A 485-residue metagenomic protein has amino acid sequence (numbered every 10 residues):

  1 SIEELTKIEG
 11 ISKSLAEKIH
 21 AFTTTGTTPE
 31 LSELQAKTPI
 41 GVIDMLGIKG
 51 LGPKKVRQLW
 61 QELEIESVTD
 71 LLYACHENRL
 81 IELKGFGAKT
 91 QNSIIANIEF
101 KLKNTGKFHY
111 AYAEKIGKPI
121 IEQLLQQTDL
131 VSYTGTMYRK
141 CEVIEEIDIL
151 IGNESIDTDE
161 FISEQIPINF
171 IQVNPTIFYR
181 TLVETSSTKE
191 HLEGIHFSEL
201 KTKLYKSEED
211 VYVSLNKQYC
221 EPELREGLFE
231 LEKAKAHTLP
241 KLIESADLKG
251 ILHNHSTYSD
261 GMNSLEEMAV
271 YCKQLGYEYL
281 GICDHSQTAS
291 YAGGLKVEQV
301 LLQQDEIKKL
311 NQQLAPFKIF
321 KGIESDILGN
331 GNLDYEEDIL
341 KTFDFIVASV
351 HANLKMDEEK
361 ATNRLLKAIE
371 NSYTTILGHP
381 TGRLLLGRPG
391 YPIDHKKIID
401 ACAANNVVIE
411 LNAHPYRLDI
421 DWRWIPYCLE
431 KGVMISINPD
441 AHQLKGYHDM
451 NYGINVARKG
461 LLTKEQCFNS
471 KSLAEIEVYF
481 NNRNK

Functional and structural regions predicted by a protein language model:
S1-I147, I151-P167, P175-R180, F197-C220 (+2 more regions): Accessory alpha-helical DNA-binding modules that contact the DNA backbone or grooves
Y133, G250-N254, E324: Two-metal-ion RNase H-like nuclease active-site motif
M137, S325-I327: Hydrophobic pocket-lining residues within nucleotide cofactor-binding pockets
K140-E154, T158-H255, S264-Y279, Q287-F317 (+1 more regions): Charged catalytic cores and adjacent phosphate/nucleic-acid-binding surfaces used for phosphate/nucleic-acid chemistry
G322-S325, Y452: Active-site catalytic microenvironments in core metabolic enzymes, especially phosphate/sugar-handling
